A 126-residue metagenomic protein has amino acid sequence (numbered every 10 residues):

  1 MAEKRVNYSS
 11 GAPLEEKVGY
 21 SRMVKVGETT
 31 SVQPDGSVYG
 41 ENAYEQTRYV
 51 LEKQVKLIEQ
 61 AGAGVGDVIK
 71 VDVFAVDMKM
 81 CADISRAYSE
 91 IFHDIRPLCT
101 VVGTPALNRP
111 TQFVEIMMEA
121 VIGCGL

Functional and structural regions predicted by a protein language model:
M1-L126: Short, polar/acidic, helix-capping and beta-turn segments at strand->helix junctions that line the mouths
